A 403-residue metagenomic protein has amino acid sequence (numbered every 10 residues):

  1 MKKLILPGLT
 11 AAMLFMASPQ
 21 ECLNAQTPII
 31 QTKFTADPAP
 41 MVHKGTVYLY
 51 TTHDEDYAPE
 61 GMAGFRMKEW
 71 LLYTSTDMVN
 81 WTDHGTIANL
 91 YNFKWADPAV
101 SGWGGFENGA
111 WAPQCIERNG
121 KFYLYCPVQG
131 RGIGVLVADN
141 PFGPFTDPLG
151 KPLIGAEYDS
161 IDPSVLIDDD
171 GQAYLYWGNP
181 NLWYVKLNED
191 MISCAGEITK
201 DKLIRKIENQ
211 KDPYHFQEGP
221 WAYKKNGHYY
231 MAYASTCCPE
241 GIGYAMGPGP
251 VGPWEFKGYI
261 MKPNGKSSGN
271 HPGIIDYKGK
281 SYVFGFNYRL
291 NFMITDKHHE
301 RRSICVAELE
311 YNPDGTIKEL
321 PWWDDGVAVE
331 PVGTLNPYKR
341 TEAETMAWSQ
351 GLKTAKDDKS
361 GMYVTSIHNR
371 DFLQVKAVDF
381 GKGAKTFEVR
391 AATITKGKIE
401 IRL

Functional and structural regions predicted by a protein language model:
M1-A25: Bacterial Sec-dependent N-terminal signal peptides
C22-L403: Carbohydrate-active catalytic/glycan-binding domains of CAZyme proteins, especially the secreted or lumenal ectodomains
